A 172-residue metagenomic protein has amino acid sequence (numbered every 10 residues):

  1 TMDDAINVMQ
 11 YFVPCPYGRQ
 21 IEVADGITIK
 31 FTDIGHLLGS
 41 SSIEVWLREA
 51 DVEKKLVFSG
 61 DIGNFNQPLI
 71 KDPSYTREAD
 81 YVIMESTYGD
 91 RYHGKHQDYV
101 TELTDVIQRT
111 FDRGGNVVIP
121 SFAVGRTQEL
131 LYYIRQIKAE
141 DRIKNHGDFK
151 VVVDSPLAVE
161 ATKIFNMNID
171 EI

Functional and structural regions predicted by a protein language model:
T1-E129, R135-K144: His/Asp/Glu-rich metal-coordinating catalytic cores of metallo-dependent phosphodiesterases/hydrolases acting on
G125-R126, H146-N168: Short, conserved secondary-structure transition motifs
D170-I172: Ligand-binding beta-strand-loop-alpha-helix segment within the catalytic cores of soluble metabolic enzymes
